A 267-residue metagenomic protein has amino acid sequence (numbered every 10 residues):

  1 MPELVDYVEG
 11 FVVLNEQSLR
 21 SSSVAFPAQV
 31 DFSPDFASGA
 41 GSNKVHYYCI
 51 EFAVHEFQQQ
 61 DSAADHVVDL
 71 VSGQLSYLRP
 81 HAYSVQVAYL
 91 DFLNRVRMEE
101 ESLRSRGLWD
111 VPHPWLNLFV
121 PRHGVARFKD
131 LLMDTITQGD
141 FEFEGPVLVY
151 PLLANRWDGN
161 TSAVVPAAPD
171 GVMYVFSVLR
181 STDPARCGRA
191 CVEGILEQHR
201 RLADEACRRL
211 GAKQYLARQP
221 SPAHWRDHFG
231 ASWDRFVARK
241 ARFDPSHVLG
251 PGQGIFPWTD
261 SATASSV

Functional and structural regions predicted by a protein language model:
M1-V267: Noncatalytic alpha-helical scaffold of FAD-dependent oxidoreductases
